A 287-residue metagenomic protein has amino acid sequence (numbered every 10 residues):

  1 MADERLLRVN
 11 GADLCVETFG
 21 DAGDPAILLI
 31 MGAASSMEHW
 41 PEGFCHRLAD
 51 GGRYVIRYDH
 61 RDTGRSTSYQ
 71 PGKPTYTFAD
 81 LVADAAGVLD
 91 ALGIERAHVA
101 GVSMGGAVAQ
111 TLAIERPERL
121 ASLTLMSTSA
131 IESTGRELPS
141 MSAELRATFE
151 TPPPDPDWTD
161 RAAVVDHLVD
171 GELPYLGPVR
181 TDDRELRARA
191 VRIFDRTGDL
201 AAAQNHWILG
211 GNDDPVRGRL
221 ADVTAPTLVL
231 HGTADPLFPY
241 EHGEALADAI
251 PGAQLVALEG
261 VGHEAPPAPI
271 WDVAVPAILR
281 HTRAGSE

Functional and structural regions predicted by a protein language model:
N10-S68: Conserved HGGG/HGGXW glycine-rich cap/lid loop of the alpha/beta-hydrolase fold
A79-A97: Conserved acidic catalytic loop of the alpha/beta-hydrolase fold
G106-P117, L123: Short glycine-enriched nucleophile-adjacent loop and the immediately C-terminal alpha-helix near the catalytic center
S122-W158: Flexible "cap/lid" loop of the alpha/beta hydrolase fold
A143-G218, A225, A245: Alpha/beta-hydrolase
V223, V229-H231: Short beta-strand/loop motif that positions the catalytic acidic residue of the alpha/beta-hydrolase fold
P236-H242: Conserved alpha/beta-hydrolase "acid-adjacent" motif
A253-E287: Catalytic active-site module of serine/aspartate enzymes centered on a nucleophile-bearing elbow/loop
